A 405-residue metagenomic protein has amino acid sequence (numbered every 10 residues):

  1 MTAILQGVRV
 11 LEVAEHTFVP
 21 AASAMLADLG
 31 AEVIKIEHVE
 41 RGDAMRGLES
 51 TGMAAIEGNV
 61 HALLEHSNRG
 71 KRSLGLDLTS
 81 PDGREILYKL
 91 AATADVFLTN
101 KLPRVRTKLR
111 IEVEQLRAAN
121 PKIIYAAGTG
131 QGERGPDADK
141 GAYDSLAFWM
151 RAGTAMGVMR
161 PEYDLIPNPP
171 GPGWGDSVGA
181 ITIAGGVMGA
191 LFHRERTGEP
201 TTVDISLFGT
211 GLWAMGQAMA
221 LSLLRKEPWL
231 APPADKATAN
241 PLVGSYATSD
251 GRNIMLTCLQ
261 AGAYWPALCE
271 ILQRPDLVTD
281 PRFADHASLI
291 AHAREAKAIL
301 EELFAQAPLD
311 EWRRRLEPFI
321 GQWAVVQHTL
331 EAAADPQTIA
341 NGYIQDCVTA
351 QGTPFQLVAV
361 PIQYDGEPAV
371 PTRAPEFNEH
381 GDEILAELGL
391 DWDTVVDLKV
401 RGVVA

Functional and structural regions predicted by a protein language model:
M1-R196, W229, E376, D382-A405: N-terminal helix-loop segment corresponding to the beta1-alpha1 unit of nucleotide/adenylate-binding folds
V33-I36, E317-E331, D391-V396: Short, well-structured beta-strand/strand-turn elements
P167-V178, P200-T202, P233-V243, I254-M255 (+2 more regions): A short glycine-threonine-serine/GTX helix/turn-capping micro-motif
G173-M188, L207-M215, Q260, Y264: Mid-domain beta-loop-alpha active-site segment that forms a flexible, acidic cofactor/metal-binding surface
L191-A234: Substrate-binding/catalytic subdomain of NAD(P)-dependent oxidoreductase enzymes
A237, L242-F319, W323: Aromatic-enriched alpha-helical interface/lid elements that frame and gate functional surfaces
P318-P371: A glycine-rich dinucleotide-binding beta-alpha-beta segment and adjacent secondary-structure elements that constitute
T349-K399: Flexible, small-/acidic-enriched active-site or ligand-binding loops
